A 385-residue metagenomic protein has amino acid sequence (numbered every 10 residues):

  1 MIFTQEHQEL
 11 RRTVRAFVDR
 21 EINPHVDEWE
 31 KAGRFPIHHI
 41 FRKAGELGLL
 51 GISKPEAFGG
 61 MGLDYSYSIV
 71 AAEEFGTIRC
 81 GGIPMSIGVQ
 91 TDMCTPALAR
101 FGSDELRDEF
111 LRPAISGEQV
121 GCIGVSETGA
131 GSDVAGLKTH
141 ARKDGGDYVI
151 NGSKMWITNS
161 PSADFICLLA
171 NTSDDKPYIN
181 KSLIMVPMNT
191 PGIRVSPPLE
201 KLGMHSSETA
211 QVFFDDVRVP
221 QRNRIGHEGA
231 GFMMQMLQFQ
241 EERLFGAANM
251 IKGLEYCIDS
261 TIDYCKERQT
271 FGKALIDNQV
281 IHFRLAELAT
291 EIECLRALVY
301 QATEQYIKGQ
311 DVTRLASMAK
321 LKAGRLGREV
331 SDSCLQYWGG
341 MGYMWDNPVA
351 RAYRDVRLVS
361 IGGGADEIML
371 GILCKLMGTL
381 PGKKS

Functional and structural regions predicted by a protein language model:
M1-G81, G88, F101-L106, P113-E118 (+5 more regions): Alpha-helical interface subdomain recognition
G48, A71-G76, A170, V186-P191 (+1 more regions): Short Ser/Thr-interspersed hydrophobic loop/turn segments at strand-loop and sheet-helix junctions that line or gate
I87-G88, A114, G129-S132, W156-N159 (+2 more regions): Short Gly/Pro-enriched turn/cap motifs at secondary-structure boundaries
D92-F101: Helix-loop "lid/cap" segments that line or gate small-molecule binding pockets
G117-V125, L169: A short, Trp-centered hydrophobic/proline-enriched beta-strand micro-motif
G136, N189-P220: Flexible, small-/acidic-enriched active-site or ligand-binding loops
K138-H140: Short, surface-exposed charged micro-motifs
G146-D147, N151-V195: A short core secondary-structure module
